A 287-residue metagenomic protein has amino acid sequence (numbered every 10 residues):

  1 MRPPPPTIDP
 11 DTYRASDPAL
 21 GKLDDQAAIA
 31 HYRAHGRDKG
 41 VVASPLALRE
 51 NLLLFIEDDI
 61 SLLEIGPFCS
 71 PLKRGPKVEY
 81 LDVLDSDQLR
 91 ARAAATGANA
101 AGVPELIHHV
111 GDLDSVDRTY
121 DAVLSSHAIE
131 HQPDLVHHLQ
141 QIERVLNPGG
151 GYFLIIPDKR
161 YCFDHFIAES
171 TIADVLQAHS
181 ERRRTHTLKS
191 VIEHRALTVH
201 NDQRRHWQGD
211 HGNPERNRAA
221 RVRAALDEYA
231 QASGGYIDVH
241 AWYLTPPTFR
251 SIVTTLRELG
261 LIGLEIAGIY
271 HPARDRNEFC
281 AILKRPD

Functional and structural regions predicted by a protein language model:
M1-L52: Charge-rich, low-complexity intrinsically disordered regions
P3, A122-P133, D238-Y243, Y270: Short, charged/polar micro-motifs that form catalytic or ligand-binding hotspots
P6, D25, R74, I237-V239 (+1 more regions): Short, solvent-exposed coil/turn segments
H31, H35, H127, H131 (+2 more regions): Histidine-centered active-site/metal-ligand motif
P45, I60-H165, A281-R285: Conserved SAM-binding loop
F55-D59: Transmembrane-helix signature of 12-pass secondary carriers
A100-L113, H137, Q141-E143, N147 (+1 more regions): S-adenosyl-L-methionine-dependent methyltransferase catalytic module, highlighting the catalytic core
